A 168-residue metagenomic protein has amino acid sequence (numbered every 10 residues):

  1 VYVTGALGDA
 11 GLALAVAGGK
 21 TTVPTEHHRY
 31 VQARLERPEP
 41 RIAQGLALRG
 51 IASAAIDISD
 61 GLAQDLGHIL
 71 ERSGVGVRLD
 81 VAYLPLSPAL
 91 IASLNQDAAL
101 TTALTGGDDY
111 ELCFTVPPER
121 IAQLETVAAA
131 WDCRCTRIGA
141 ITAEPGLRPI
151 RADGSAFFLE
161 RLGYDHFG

Functional and structural regions predicted by a protein language model:
V1-L46: Short, acidic (Asp/Glu-rich) active-site segment that either coordinates a divalent metal cofactor
H28-R29, G50, A55-G168: Glycine-/charge-enriched secondary-structure boundary and capping motifs
